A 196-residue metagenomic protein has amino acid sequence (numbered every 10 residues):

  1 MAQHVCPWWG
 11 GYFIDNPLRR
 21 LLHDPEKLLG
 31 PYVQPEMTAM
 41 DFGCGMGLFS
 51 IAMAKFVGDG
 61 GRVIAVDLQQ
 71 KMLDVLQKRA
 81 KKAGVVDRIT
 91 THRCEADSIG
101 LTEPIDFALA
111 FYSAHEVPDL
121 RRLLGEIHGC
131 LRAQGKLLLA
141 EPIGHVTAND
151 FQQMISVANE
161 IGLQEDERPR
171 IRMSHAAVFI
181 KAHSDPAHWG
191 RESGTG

Functional and structural regions predicted by a protein language model:
H4-L21: Class I SAM-dependent methyltransferase Rossmann-like catalytic core, especially the SAM/SAH-binding loop
R19-M37: Conserved alpha-helix/loop element of class I SAM-dependent methyltransferases that forms part of the SAM/SAH-binding
M40, M46-S98: Class I SAM-dependent methyltransferase SAM/SAH-binding core
D97-A108: A short acidic, Gly/Pro-enriched loop at the edge of an enzyme's catalytic core that lines a small-molecule cofactor
D106-D119: A short SAM/SAH-binding and catalytic strip from SAM-dependent methyltransferases
R121-A133: A short glycine-rich, Lys/Arg-flanked "PGG" loop and its adjoining helix->strand segment in the class I
Q134-E141: Conserved beta-strand signature within the Rossmann-like core of class I S-adenosyl-L-methionine
R170-G196: Core SAM-dependent methyltransferase catalytic element
